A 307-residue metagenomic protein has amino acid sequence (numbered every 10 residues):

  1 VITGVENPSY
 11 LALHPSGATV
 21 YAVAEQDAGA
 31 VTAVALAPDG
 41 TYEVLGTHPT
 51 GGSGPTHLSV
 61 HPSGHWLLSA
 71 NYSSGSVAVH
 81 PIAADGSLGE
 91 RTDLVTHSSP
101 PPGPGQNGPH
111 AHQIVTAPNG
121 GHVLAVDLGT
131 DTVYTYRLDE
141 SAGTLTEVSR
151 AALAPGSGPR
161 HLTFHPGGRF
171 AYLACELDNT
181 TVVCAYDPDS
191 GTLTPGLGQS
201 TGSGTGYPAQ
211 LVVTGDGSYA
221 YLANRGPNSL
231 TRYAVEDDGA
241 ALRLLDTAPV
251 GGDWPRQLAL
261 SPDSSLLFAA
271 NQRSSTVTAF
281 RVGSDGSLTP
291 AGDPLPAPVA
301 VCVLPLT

Functional and structural regions predicted by a protein language model:
V1-T3, E43-P49, T92-D93, S99-G105 (+4 more regions): A short beta-strand motif characteristic of beta-propeller blades
I2-G64: Blade-loop segments of beta-propeller domains
V5-P15, G51-H65, P100-N119, L153-F170 (+3 more regions): Beta-rich, blade/repeat-based domains predominating in secreted/periplasmic proteins but also intracellular
E25-D27, Y72, I82, L128-G129 (+6 more regions): Short loop/turn segments immediately following the C-termini of beta-strands
A33-G40, V79-G89, Y136-T144, C184-T192 (+2 more regions): Short loop/turn segments immediately following beta-strands, especially the blade-tip and inter-blade linker loops
E43-Q113: Asp-box/WD-like beta-propeller blade repeats and closely related beta-sheet repeat scaffolds
R273-T278, D285, T289-T307: Blade-level signature of beta-propeller repeat domains, shared across WD40, Kelch, NHL, RCC1 and BNR/Asp-box propellers
